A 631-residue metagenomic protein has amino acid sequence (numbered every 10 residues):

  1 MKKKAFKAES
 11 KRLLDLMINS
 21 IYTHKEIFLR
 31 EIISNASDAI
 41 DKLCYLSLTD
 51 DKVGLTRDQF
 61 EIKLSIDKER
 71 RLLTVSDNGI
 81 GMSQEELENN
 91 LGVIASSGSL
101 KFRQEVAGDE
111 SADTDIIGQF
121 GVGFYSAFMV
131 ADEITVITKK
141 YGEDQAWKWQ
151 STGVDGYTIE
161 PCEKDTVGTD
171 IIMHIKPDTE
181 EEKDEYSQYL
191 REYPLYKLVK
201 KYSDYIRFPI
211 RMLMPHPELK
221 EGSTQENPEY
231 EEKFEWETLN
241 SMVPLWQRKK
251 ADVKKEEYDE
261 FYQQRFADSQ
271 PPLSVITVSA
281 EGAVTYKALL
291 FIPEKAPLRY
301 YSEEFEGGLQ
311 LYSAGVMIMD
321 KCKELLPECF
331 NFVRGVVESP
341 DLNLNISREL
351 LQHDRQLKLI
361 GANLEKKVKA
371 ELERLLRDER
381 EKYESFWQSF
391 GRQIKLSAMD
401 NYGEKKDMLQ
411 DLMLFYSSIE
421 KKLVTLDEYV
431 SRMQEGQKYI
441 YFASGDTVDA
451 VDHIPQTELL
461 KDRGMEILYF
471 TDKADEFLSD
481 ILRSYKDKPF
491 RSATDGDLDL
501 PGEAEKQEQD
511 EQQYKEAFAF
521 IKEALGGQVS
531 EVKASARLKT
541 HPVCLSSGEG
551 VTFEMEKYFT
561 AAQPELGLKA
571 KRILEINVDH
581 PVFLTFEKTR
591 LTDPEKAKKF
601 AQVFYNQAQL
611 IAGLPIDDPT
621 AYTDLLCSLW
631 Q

Functional and structural regions predicted by a protein language model:
M1-Y189, K197, Q434: GHKL (Bergerat-fold) ATPase N-terminal catalytic module, capturing the glycine-rich phosphate-binding loop and acidic
I116, I134-G156, K176-Q631: GHKL/Bergerat-fold ATPase module in large chromosome/replication-associated machines
